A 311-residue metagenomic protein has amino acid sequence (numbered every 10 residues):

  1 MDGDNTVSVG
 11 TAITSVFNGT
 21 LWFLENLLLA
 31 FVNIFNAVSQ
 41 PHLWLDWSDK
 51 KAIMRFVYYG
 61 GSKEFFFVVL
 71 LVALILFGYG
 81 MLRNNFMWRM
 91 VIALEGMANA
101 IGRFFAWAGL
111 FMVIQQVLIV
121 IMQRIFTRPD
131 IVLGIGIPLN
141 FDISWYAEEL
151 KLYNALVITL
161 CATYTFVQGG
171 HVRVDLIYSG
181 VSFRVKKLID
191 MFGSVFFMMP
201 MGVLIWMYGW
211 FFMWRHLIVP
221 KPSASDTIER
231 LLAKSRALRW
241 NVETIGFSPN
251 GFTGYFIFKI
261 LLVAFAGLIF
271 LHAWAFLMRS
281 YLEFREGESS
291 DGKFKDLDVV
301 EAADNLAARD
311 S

Functional and structural regions predicted by a protein language model:
D2-G180, R184-S311: Alpha-helical transmembrane segments and membrane-interface helix-loop junctions in multi-pass membrane proteins
